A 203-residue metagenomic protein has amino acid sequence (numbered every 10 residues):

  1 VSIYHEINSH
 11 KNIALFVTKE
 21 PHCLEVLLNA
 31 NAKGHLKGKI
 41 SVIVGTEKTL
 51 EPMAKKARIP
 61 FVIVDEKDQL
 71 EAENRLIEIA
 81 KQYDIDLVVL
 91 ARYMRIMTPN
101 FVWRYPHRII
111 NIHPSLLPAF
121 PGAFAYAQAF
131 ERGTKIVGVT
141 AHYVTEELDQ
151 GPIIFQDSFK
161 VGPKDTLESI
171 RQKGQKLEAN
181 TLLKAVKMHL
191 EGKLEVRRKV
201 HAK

Functional and structural regions predicted by a protein language model:
V1-K11: A conserved regulatory-domain signal marking ACT and ACT-like small-molecule sensing domains and adjacent regulatory
H10-I13, R108: Residues that mark the start of a beta-strand
A14-H22: Short, glycine-rich nucleotide/cofactor-binding loops
C23-K33: Histidine-anchored nucleotide/phosphate-binding helix
K39, P60-V62, R108: Conserved beta-strand segments of alpha/beta enzyme cores
K39-T49: Short internal beta-strands
E47, D68, A72, Y83-K203: Donor/substrate-binding cores of folate-linked one-carbon enzymes
K55, I59-Y83: Adenosine-nucleotide cofactor-binding segment
